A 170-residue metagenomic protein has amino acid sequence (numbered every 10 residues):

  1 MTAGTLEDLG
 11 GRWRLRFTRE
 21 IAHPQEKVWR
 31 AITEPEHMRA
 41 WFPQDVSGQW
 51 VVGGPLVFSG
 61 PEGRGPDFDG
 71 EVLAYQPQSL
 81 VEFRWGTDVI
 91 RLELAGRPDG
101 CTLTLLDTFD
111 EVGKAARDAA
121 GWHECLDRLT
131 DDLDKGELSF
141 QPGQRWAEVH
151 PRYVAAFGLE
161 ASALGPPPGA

Functional and structural regions predicted by a protein language model:
M1-D8, L94: Short amphipathic beta-strand and strand-loop transition segments with alternating hydrophobic
G10, R16-F17, H23, K27 (+3 more regions): Short beta-edge strand/loop motif at the mouth of beta-sheet-based domains
G11, T18, V112-A115: Active-site oxyanion-binding pockets that recognize sulfate/phosphate
E26-R30, K114: Short, conserved charged micro-motifs
A31-I32, Y75: Conserved catalytic core of Hanks-type protein kinase domains
L56-F58, G65-D67, P98-G100, P166-A170: Charge-dense, helix-prone N-terminal extensions
L73, L80-L133: Beta-strand/loop substructures that line and gate deep hydrophobic ligand-binding cavities in soluble
F109-A170: A conserved amphipathic terminal alpha-helix motif
